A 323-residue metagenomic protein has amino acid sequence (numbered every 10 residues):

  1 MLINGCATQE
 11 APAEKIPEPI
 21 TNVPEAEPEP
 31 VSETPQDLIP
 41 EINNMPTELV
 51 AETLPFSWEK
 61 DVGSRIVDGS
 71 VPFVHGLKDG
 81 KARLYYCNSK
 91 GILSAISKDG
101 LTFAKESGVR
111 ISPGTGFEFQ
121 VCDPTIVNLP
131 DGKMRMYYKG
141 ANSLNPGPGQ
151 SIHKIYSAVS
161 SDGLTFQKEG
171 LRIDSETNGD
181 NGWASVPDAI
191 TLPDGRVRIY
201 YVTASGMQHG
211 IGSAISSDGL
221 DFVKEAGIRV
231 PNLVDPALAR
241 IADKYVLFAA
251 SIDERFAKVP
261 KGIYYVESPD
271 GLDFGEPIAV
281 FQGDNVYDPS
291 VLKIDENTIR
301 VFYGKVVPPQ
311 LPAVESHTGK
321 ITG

Functional and structural regions predicted by a protein language model:
A7-Q9, A13-P19, V23, P28-F119 (+3 more regions): Beta-rich carbohydrate-recognition and catalytic domains
